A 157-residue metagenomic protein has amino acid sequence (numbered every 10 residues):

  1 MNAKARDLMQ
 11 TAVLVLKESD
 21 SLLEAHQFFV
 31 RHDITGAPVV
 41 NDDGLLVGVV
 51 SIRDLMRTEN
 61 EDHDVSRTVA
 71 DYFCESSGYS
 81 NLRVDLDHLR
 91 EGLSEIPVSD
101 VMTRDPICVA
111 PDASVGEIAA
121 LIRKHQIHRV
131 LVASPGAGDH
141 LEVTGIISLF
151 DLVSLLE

Functional and structural regions predicted by a protein language model:
M1-A12, I52-P106, A119, R123 (+1 more regions): Tandem CBS (Bateman) regulatory domains
A12-V13, L22, D42, L46 (+3 more regions): Short glycine/proline-centered loop/turn elements that form peptide/ligand docking sites
L16-D33, V40, E59, R90 (+3 more regions): The conserved cystathionine-beta-synthase
F29, A37-R53, I122, V130-F150: A glycine-centered beta-loop-beta connector
